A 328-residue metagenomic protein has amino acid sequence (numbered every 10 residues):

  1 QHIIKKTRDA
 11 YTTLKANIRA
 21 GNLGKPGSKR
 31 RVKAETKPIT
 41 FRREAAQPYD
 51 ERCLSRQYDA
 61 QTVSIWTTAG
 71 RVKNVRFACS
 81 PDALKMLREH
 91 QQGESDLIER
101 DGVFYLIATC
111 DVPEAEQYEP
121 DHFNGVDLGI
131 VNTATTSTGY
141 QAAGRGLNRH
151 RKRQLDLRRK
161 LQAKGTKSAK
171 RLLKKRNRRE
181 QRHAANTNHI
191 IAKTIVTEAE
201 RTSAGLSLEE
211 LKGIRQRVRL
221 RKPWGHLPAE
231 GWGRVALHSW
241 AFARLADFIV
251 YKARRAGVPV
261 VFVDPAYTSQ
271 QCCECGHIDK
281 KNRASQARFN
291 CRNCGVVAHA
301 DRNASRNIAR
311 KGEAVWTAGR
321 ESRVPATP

Functional and structural regions predicted by a protein language model:
Q1-I98, K222, V235, S239: Acidic carboxylate diad motif detector
K85-E89, E99-P328: Positively charged, helix-rich recognition surfaces that bind polyanionic ligands
